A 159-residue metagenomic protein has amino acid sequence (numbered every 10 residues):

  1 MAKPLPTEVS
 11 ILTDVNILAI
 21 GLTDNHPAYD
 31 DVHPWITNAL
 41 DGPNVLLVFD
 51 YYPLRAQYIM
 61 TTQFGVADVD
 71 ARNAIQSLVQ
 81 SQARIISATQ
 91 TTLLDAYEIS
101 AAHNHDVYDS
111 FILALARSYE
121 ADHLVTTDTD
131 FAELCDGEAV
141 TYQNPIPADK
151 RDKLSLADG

Functional and structural regions predicted by a protein language model:
M1-P6, L113, Y119-G159: Acidic, PIN/NYN-like endoribonuclease modules and their adjacent C-terminal/linker elements
M1-V48, F64-V69, K150-K153: Short, well-structured N-terminal submotif of metal-dependent ribonuclease cores
T13, L47-V48, S87, V107 (+1 more regions): Short beta-strand scaffold positions
V15, D109-L113: Conserved glycosyltransferase catalytic-site signature
N16-I17, Y51, T129-D130: Alpha-helix/helix-capping structural signal
I20-L22, I59, L134: Residues that scaffold the ATP/ADP-binding catalytic core of kinase and kinase-like folds
V32, Y108-D109: Amphipathic coiled-coil/heptad-repeat helices and related helical stalk/stem segments that mediate oligomerization
H33-L47, Y51-A102, A114: PIN-domain endoribonuclease scaffold, especially VapC-family toxins
